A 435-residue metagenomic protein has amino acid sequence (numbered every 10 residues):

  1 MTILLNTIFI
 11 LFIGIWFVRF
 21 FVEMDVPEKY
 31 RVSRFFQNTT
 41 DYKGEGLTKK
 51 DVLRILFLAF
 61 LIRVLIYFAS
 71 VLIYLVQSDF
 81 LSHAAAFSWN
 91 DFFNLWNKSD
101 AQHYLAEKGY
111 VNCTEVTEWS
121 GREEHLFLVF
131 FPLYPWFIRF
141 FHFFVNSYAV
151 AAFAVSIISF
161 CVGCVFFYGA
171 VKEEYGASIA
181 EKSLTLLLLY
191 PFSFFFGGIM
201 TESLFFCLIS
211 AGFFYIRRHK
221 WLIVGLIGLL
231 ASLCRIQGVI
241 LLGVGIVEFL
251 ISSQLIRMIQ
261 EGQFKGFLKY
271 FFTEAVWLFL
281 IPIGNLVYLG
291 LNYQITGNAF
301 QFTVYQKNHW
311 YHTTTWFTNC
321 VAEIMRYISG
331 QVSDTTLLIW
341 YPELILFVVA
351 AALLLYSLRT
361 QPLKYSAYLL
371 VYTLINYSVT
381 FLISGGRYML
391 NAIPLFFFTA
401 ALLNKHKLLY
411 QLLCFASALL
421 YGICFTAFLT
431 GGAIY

Functional and structural regions predicted by a protein language model:
I62-D79, G238, L242-S357, K364-L369: Membrane-lumen/periplasm interface segments of specific transmembrane helices in polyprenyl phosphate-linked
K98-N146, N319-M325, N376: Short hydrophobic/aromatic helix or loop-helix immediately within or flanking a transmembrane segment in polytopic
W136-F140, A154-E174, V349-L353: Transmembrane-helix motifs of polytopic, lipid-linked glycan transferases
S147-A151, V162, F167-L189, C207 (+2 more regions): Transmembrane-helix signature of polytopic, membrane-embedded enzymes that assemble or transfer cell-envelope glycans
K172-S178, G212-I223, S253, L403: Membrane-interface transmembrane helices that cradle and orient dolichyl/undecaprenyl
L188, F192, I209-F214, L222-E248 (+2 more regions): Membrane-interface alpha helices of multi-pass inner-membrane proteins
F192, G197-L204, G385: Short acidic/glycine- and proline-prone juxtamembrane loop motifs at membrane-interface regions of multi-pass membrane
L278-P282, K405-I434: Signature aromatic-anchored transmembrane alpha helix within multi-pass, membrane-resident enzymes that catalyze glycan
